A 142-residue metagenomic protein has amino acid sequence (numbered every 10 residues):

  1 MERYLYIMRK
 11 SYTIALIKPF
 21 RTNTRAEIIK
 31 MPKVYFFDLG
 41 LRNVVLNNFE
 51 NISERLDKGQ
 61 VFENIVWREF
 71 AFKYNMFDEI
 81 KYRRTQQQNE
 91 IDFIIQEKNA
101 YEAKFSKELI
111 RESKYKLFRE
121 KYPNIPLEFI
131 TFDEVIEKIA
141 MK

Functional and structural regions predicted by a protein language model:
M1-E97: Accessory nucleic acid-recognition modules appended to NTPase machines
Y35, Y101, E128-I130: Hydrophobic/aromatic beta-strand patches that form the interior of the parallel beta-sheet core in alpha/beta enzyme
Q96-E108: Active-site ExK catalytic segment of metal-dependent nucleases
F105-K142: Catalytic cores of nucleic-acid endonucleases
